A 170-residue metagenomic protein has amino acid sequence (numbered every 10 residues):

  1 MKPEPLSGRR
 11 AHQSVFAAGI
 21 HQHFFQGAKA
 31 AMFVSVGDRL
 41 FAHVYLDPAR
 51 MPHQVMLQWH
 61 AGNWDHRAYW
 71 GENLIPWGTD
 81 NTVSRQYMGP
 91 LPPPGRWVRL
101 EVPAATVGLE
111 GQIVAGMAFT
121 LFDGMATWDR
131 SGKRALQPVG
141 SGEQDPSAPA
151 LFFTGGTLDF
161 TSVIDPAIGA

Functional and structural regions predicted by a protein language model:
M1-F24, A167-A170: Short carbohydrate-recognition loop motifs
V15-A17, H60-N63, T120-G124: Short, flexible beta-strand-to-coil junctions
F25-L40, P48-A49, G89-G95, G108-I113: Extracellular/lumenal carbohydrate-interaction signature centered on repeated Trp-anchored short motifs
R39-Y45, M56-Q58, R96-P103, G116-T120 (+2 more regions): Residues within well-ordered beta-strands of beta-sheet-rich folds
D47-A49, G62, V107, F122: Short coil/turn motifs at secondary-structure junctions
R50-H60, I113: Beta-strand acidic-aromatic groove motif in beta-rich domains, primarily in extracellular
W64-G111: Extracellular carbohydrate recognition and processing domains and analogous Trp-centered ligand-binding platforms
T120-G169: Extracellular polysaccharide-targeting segments
